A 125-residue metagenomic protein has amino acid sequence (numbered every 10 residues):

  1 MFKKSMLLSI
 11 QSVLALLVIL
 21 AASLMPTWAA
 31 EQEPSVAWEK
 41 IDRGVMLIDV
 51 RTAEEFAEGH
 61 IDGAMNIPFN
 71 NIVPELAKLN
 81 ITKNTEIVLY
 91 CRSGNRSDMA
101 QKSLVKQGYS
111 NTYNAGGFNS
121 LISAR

Functional and structural regions predicted by a protein language model:
F2-V45, E54-E86, N95-R125: Rhodanese-like catalytic fold shared by cysteine-dependent sulfurtransferases and DSP/PTP-type phosphatases
I48-D49: Structural scaffold elements adjacent to functional motifs in cytosolic proteins
Y90: Short, surface-exposed ligand- or partner-binding patches at beta-edge/loop junctions that are enriched in aromatics
